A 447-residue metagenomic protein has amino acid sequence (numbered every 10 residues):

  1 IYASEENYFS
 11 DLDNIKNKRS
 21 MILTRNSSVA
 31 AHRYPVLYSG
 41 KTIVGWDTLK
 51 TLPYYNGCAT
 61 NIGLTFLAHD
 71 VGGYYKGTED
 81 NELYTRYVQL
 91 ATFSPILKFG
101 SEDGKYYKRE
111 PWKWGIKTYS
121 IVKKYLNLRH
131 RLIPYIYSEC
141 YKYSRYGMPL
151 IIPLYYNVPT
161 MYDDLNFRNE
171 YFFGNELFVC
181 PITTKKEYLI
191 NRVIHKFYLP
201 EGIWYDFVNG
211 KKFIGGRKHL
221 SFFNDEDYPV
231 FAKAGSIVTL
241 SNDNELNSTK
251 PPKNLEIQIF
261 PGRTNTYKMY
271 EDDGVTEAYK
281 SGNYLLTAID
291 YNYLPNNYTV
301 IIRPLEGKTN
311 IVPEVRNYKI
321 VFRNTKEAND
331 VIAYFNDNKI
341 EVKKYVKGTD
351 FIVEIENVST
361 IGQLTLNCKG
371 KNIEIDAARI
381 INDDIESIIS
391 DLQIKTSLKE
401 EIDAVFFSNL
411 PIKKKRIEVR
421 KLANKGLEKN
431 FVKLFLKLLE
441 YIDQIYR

Functional and structural regions predicted by a protein language model:
I1-D227, K233, Y441-R447: Catalytic-domain carbohydrate-binding cleft regions of carbohydrate-active enzymes
T24, T42, T48-T51, T60 (+19 more regions): Residue-identity detector for threonine
L37, K142, W204, D227 (+5 more regions): Intrinsically disordered, low-complexity N-terminal regions enriched in serine/proline/glycine with scattered basic
F172-F173, L199, Y293-P295, V346: Generic beta-strand structural signal
L177-F178, Y298-V300, F351: Hydrophobic residues embedded in beta-strands of well-ordered beta-sheets
Y205-D225, D330-E356: Solvent-exposed beta-strand/loop surfaces of large extracellular or lumenal domains
A234-K339, I355-R447: Accessory, solvent-exposed terminal regions and/or long lumenal/extracellular loops of proteins
